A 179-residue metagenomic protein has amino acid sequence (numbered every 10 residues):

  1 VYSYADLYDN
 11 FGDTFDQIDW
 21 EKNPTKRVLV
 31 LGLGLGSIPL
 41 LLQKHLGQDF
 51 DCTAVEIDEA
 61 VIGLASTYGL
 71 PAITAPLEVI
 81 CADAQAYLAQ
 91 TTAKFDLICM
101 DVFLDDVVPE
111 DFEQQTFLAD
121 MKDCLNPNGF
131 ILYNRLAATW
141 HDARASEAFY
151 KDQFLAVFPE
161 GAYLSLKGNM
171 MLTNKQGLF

Functional and structural regions predicted by a protein language model:
Y2-S3, L7: Charge-centric, low-complexity intrinsically disordered segments used as regulatory activation/interaction regions
Y8-L132, D142-A148, L155, K167-N169: The AdoMet/dcAdoMet-binding core of the Class I SAM-like
A138: Aromatic- and carboxylate-enriched substrate-binding clefts and catalytic-loop regions of carbohydrate-active enzymes
A156-F179: Core SAM-dependent methyltransferase catalytic element
